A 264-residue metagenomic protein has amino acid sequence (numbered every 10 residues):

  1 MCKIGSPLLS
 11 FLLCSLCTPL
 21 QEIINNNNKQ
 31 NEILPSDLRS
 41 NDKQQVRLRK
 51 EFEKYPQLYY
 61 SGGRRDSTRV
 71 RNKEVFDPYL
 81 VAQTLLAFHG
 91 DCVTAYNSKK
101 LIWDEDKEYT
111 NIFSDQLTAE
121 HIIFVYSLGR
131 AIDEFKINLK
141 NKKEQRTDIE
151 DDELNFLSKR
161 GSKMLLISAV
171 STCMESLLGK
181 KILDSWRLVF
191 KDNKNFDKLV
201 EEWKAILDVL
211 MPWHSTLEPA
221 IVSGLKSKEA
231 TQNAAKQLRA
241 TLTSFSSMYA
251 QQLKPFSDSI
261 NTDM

Functional and structural regions predicted by a protein language model:
M1-C2: A sequence-level detector for short glycine-anchored, His/Arg-bearing signature motifs that mark catalytic or binding
L8-S10: An N-terminal structural lobe/cap that precedes and organizes the functional/catalytic core across diverse proteins
L13: Residues at the C-termini of beta-strands that transition into short coil/loop
L16-K180: C-terminal catalytic or substrate-handling cores of phosphate/nucleotide- and metal-cofactor-dependent proteins acting
L165-M264: C-terminal accessory/interaction regions of large nucleic acid-associated machines
